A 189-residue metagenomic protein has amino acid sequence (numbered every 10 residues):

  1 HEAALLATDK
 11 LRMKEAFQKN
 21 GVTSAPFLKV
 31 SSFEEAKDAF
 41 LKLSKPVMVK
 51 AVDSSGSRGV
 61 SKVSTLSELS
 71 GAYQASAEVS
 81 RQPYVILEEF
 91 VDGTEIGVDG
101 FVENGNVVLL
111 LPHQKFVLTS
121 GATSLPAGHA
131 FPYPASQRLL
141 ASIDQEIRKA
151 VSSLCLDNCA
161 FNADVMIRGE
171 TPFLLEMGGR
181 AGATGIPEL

Functional and structural regions predicted by a protein language model:
H1, P26-F27, F161: Residue-level detector of family-conserved "landmark" positions at structurally sensitive sites
H1-A4, Q114-F116: Short, acidic/turn-prone active-site loops that include or flank metal/cofactor- and phosphate-binding residues
L6-I86, V91-D92, E103-N106, A130-Q145 (+1 more regions): Active-site nucleotide/adenylate-binding loops and adjacent lid/helix of ATP-dependent enzymes
A25, T184-L189: Short, intrinsically disordered, charge-balanced linker/junction segments flanking boundaries in proteins
S76-Y84, E89-Y133, A141-L174, G178-I186: Phosphate-binding core of ATP-grasp and ATP-grasp-like enzymes
